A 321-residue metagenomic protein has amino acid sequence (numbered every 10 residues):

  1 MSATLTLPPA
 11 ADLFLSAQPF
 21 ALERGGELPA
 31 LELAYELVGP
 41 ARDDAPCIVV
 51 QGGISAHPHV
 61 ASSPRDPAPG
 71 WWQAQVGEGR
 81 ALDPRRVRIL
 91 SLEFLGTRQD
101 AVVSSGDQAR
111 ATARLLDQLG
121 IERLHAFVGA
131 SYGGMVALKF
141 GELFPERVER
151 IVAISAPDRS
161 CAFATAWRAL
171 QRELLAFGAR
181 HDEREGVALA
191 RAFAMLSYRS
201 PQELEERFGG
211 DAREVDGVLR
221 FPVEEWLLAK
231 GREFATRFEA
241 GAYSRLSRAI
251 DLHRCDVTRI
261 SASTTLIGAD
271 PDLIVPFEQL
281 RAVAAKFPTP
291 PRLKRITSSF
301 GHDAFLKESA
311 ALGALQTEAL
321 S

Functional and structural regions predicted by a protein language model:
M1-V50: Catalytic-loop region of hydrolases
E36-T97: N-terminal cap/lid subdomain of alpha/beta-hydrolase-fold enzymes
G106-A126: Conserved acidic catalytic loop of the alpha/beta-hydrolase fold
R123-F163: Conserved hydrolase catalytic core segment
Q171-A262: Alpha/beta-hydrolase
I260, L266-G268, D272: Short beta-strand/loop motif that positions the catalytic acidic residue of the alpha/beta-hydrolase fold
L273-Q279: Conserved alpha/beta-hydrolase "acid-adjacent" motif
R281-A284, P290-S321: Catalytic active-site module of serine/aspartate enzymes centered on a nucleophile-bearing elbow/loop
